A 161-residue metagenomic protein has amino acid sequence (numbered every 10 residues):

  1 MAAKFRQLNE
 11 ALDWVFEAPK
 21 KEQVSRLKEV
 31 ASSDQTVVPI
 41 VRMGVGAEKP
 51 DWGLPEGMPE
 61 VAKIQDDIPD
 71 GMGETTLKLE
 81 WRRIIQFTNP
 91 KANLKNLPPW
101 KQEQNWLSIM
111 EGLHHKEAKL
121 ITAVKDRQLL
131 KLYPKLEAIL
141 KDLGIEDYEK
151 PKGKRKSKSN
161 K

Functional and structural regions predicted by a protein language model:
M1-K161: N-terminal nucleic-acid-engaging modules of covalent nucleotidyltransferase systems
